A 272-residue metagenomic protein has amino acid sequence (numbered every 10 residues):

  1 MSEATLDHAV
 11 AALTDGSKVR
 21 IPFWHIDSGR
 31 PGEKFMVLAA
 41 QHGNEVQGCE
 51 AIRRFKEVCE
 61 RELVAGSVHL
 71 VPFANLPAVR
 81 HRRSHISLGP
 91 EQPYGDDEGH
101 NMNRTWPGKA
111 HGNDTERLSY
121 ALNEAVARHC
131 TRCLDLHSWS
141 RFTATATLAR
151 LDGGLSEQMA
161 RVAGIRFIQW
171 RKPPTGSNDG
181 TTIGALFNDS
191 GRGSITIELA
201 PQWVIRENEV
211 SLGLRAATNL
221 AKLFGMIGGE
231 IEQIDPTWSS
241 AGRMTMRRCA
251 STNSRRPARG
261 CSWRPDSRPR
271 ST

Functional and structural regions predicted by a protein language model:
M1-T272: Structured catalytic-domain cores with a bias toward divalent-metal coordination
